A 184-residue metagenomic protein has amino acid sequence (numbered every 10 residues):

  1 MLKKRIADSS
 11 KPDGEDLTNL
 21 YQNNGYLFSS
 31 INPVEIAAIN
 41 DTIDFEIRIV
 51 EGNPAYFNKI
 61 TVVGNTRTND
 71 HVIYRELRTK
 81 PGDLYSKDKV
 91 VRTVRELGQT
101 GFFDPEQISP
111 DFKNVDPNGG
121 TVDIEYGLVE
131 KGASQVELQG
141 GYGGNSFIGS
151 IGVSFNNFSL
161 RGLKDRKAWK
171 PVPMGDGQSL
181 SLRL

Functional and structural regions predicted by a protein language model:
M1-S146, G152, L163-R183: Periplasmic polypeptide-binding modules associated with outer-membrane biogenesis and secretion
F155-N157: Residue-level signature of outer-membrane beta-barrel architecture
